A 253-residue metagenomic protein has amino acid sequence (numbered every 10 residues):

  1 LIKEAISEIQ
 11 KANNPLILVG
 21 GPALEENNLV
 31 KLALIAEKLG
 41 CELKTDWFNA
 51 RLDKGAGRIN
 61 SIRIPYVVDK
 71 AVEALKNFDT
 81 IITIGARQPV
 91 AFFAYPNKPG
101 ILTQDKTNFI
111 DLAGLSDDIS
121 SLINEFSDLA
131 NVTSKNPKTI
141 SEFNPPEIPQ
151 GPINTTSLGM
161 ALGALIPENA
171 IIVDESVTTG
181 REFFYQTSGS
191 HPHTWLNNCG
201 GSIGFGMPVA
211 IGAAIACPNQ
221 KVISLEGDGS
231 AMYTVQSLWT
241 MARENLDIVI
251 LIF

Functional and structural regions predicted by a protein language model:
L1-I9, R51, E125-S141, P145: Conformationally flexible catalytic loops at phosphate/diphosphate-handling active centers
I2-P15, I35, A74-D79, A161-A170 (+1 more regions): Glycine-rich phosphate/diphosphate-binding loops that line cofactor/substrate pockets in enzymes
G21-L112, S190-Q220, M232-Q236: Glycine-rich, anion-gripping cofactor-binding loops and their flanking helix/strand elements in enzyme active sites
N108-L129: Ser/Thr/Gly-rich flexible loops in soluble cytosolic domains mediating phosphotransfer, phosphorylation
K138-N219: Active-site diphosphate/adenylate-binding microenvironment
R243-F253: A glycine-rich helix N-cap at a beta->alpha junction
